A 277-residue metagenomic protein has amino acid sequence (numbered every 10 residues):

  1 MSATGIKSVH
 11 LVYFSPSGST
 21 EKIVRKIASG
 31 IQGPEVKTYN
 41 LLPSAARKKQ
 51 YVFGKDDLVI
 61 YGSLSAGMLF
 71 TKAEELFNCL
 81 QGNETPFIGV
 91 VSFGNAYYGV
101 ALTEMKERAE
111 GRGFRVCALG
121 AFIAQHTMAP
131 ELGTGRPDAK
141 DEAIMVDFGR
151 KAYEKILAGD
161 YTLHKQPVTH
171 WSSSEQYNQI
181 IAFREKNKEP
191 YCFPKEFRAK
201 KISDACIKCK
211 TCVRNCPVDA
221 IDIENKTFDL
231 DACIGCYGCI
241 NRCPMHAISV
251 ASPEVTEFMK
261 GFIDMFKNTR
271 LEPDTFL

Functional and structural regions predicted by a protein language model:
S2-L11, S15-S44, K49-P190, K195 (+1 more regions): FMN-binding flavodoxin-like domain, especially the glycine-rich phosphate-binding loop
Y177-R198, I207-I223: Short, charged low-complexity linear segments at domain edges
K201-F228, I234, G238-T256: Iron-sulfur cluster-binding cysteine motifs and their immediate structural context in ferredoxin-like electron-transfer
